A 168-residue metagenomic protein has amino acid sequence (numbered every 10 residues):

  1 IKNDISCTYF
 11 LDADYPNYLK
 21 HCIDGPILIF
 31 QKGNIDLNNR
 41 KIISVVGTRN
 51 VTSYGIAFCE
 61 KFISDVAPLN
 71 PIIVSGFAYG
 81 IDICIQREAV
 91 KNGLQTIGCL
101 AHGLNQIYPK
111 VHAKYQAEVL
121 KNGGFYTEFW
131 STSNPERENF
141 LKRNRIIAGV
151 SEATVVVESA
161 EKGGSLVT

Functional and structural regions predicted by a protein language model:
N3, C7-T168: Glycine-biased, small-residue-rich flexible motifs in mid-sequence functional cores and linkers
